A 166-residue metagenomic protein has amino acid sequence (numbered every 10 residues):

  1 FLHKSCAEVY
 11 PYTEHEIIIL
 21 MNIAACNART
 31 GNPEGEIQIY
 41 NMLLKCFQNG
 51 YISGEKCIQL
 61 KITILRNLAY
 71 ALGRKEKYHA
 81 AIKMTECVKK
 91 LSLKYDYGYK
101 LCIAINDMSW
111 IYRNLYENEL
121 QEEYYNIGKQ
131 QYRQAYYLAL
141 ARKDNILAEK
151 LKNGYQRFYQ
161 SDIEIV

Functional and structural regions predicted by a protein language model:
L2-E14, C46-I58, S92-G98, L140-R142: Flexible helix-coil transition and linker loops at the boundaries of alpha-helical arrays
L2-H3, Y40, F47, T85 (+2 more regions): Hydrophobic/aromatic packing residues within the alpha-helices of TPR/SEL1-like helical repeat arrays
I18, K56-Q59, T63, I103 (+2 more regions): Residue register of alpha-helical TPR repeats
E122-K143, Q156: TPR/TPR-like (Sel1-like) alpha-helical repeat modules
